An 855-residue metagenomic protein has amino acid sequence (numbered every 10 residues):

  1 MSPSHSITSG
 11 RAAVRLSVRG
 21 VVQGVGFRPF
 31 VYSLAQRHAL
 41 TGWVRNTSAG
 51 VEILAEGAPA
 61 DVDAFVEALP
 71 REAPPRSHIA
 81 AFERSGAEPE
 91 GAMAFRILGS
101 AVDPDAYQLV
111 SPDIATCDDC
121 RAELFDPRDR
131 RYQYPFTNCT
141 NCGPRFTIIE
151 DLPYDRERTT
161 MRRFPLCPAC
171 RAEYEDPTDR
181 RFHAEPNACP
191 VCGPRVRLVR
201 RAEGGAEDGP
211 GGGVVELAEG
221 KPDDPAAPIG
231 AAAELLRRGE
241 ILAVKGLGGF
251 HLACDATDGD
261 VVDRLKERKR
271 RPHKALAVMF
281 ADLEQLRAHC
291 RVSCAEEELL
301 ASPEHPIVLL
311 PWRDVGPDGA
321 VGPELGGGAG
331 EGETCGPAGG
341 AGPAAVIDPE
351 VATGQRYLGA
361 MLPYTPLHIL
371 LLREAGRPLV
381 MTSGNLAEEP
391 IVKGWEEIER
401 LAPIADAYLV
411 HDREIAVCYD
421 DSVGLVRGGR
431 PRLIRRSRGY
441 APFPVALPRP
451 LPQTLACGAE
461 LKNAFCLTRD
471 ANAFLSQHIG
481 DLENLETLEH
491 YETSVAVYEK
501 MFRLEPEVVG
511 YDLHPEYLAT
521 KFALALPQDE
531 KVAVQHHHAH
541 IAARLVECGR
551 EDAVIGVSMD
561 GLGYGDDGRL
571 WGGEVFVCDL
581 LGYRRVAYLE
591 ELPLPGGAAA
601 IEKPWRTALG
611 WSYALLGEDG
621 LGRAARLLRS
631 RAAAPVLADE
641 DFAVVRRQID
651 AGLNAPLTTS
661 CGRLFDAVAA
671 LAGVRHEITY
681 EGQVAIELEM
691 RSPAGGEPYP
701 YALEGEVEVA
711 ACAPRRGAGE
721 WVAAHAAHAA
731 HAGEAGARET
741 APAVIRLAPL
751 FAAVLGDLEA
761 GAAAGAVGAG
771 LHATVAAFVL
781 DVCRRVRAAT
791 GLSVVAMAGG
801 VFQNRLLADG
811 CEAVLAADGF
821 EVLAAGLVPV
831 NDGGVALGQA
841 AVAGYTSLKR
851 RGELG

Functional and structural regions predicted by a protein language model:
M1-R197, L815: Intrinsically disordered, low-complexity, mixed-charge
A101-G510, H514-P527, R569: Active-site-adjacent structural elements in enzyme catalytic cores
G193-R195, A459-E489, T493-V497, Y613-S793 (+1 more regions): A contiguous, well-structured pocket-lining segment that forms one wall/lid of small-molecule binding clefts in soluble
I241-A256, L379-P390, D560-L570, G652-R675 (+1 more regions): Conserved phosphate/anionic-ligand binding catalytic regions in large, soluble enzymes, centered on
D421-V445, P452, A553-Y613, F642-G695: Glycine-rich phosphate-binding loop of actin/hexokinase-like ATP-binding domains
D512, Q528-H540, S793-V795, C811-V835: Conserved phosphate-binding/catalytic loops in two-lobed NTP-binding clefts
D512-Y517, V794-G810: Glycine-rich phosphate-binding loops at beta-strand->alpha-helix junctions
H537-M559, G563-G565, P604-G610, A773 (+1 more regions): Glycine-rich phosphate-binding/hydrolytic loop that grips phosphoryl groups
